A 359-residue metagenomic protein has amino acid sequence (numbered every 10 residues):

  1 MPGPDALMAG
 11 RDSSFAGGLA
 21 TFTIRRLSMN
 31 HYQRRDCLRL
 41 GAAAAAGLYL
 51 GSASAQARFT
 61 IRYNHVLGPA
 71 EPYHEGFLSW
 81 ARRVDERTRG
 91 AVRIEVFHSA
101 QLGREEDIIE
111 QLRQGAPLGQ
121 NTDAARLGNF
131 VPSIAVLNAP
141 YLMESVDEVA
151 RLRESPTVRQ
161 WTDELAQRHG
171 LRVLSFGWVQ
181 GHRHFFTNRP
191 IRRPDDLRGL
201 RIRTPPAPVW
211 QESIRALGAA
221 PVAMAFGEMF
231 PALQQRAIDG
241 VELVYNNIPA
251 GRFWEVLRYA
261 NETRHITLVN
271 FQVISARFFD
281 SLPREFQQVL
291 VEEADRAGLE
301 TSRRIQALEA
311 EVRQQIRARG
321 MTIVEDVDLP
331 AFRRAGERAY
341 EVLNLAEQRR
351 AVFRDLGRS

Functional and structural regions predicted by a protein language model:
M1-D36, A44-A46: N-terminal secretory signal peptides
L27-G51, Q56-V149, T157-R159, D163-S359: N-terminal secretory/targeting leader peptides
